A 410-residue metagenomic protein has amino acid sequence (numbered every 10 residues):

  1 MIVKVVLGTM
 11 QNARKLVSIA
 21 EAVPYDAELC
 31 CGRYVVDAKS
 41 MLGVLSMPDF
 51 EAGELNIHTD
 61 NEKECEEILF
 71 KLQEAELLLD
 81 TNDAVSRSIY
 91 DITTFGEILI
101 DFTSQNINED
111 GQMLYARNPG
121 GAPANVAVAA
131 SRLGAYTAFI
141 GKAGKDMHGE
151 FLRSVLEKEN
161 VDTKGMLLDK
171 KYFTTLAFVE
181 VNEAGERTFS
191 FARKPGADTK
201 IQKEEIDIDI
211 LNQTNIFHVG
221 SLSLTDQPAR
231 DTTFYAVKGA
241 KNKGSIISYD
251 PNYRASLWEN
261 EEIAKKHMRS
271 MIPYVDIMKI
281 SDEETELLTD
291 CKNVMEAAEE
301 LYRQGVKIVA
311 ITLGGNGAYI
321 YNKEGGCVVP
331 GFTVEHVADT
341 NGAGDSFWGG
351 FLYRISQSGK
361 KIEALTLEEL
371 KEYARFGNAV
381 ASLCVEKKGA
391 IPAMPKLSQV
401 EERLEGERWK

Functional and structural regions predicted by a protein language model:
M1-L7: Short glycine-/aliphatic-rich beta-strand segments at the starts of folded cytosolic domains
M10-D26, Y34-D49, C65-F70: Amphipathic alpha-helical interaction surfaces in cytosolic regulatory modules
V23, A84-D162, I201, K410: Glycine-rich phosphate/adenosyl-contacting loop at the front of the ribokinase-like
A27, T137, T163, I247-S248: Hydrophobic beta-strand scaffold residues
A52-D80: C-terminal structural segments of small proteins and small subunits
V85-D91, K238, V294-K410: Conserved phosphate-binding/catalytic region of the ribokinase-like
Y136-V219, E401-K410: Conserved N-terminal subdomain of the carbohydrate kinase-like
K243, L257-V328: Conserved phosphate/ATP/ADP-binding segment of small-molecule kinases
